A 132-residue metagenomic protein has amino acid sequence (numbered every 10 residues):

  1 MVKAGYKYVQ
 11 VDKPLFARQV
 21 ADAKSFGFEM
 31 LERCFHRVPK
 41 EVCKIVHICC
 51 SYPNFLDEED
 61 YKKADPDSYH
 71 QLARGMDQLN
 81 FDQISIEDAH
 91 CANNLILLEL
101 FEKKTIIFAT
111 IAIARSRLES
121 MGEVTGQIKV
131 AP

Functional and structural regions predicted by a protein language model:
V2-P132: Domain-level signal for soluble alpha/beta catalytic cores
